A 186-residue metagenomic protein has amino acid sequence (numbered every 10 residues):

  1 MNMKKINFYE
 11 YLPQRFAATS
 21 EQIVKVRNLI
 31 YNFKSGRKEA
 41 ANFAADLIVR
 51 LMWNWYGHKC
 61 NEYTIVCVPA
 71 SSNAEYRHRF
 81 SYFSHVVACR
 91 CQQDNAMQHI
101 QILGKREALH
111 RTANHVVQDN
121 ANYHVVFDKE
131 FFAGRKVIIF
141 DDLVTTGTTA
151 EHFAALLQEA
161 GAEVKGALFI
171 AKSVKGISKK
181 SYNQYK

Functional and structural regions predicted by a protein language model:
M1-T64, N73, Q101-A133, S173-K175: Active-site-facing substrate-recognition patch
Y63-P69, I138-I139: Acidic beta-strand-to-loop metal/phosphate-binding motif
V66, S84, A167: Residue-level signal for inorganic ion chemistry
P69-R79: Glycine-rich phosphate-binding loops at beta-strand->alpha-helix junctions
R79-H85: Charged helix-capping and loop-helix junction motifs
H99-I102, E107-K186: PRPP/pyrophosphate-binding module of the type I phosphoribosyltransferase fold
